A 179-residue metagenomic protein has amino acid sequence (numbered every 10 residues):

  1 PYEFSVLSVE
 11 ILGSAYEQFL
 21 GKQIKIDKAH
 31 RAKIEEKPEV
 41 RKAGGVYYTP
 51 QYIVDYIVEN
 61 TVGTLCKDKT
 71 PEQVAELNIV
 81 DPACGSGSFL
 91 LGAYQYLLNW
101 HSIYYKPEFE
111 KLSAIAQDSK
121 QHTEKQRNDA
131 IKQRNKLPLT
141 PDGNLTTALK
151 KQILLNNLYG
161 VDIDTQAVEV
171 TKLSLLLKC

Functional and structural regions predicted by a protein language model:
P1-L98, Y105-K106, E110-L112, K132-Q133 (+2 more regions): Preference for the N-terminal adenyl/adenosyl cofactor-binding alpha/beta module
A29-H30, T140-G143, K178-C179: Short amphipathic alpha-helical surface micro-motifs
Y96-W100, L177-K178: Signature of the SF2 helicase/ATPase Hel1-core->accessory helical subdomain module
F109-Q152: Surface-exposed acidic, glycine/proline-enriched linker/cap segments that occur as 15-30-residue helix-coil
T146, D164, K178: S-adenosyl-L-methionine
K172-L176: Glycine-rich phosphate-binding loop and adjoining beta1-alpha1-beta2 segment of Rossmann-like nucleotide-binding folds
